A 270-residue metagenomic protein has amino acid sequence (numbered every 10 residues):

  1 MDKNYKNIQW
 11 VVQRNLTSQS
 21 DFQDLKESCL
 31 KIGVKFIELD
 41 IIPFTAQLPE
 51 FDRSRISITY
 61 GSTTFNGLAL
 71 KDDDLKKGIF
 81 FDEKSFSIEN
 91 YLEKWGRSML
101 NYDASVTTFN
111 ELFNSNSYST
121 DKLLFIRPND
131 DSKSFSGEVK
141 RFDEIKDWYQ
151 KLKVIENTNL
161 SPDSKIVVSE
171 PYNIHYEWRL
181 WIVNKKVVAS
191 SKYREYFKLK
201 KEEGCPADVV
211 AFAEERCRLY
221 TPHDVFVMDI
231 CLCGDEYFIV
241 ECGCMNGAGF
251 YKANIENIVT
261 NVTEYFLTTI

Functional and structural regions predicted by a protein language model:
D2, N7-C29, I37-R218: Active-site nucleotide/adenylate-binding loops and adjacent lid/helix of ATP-dependent enzymes
D130, E170-Y172, L232, G243-N246: Short, flexible loop/turn elements at secondary-structure junctions
S132, I174, A248-Y251, T268: A generic structural micro-environment signature that highlights single residues at secondary-structure boundaries
I182, A189, E236-F250: A short beta-strand motif that forms the metal-chelation/ATP-contact edge of phosphoryl-transfer active sites
S191-I239, I258-I270: A long amphipathic alpha-helix within ATP-dependent nucleotide-binding catalytic cores
D224, G249-E256: Acidic, proline/glycine-rich low-complexity IDRs
